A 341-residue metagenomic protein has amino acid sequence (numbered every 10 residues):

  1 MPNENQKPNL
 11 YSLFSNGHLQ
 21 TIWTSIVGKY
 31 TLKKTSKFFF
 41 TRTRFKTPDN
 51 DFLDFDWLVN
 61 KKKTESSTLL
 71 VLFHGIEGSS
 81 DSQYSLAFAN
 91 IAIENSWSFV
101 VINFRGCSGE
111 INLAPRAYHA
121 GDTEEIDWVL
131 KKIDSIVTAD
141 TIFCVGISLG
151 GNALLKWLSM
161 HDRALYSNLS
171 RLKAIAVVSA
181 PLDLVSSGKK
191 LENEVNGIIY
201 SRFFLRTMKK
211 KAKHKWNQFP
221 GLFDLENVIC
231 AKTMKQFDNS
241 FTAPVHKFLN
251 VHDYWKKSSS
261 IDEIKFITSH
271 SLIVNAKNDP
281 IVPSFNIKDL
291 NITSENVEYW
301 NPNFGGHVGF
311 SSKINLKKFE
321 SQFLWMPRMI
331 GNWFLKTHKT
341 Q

Functional and structural regions predicted by a protein language model:
G17-K62, K318-E320: N-terminal cap/lid segment of alpha/beta-hydrolase-fold proteins
S66-G75: Short beta-strand element of the alpha/beta-hydrolase
G78-N90, S284-F285: The serine-hydrolase catalytic nucleophile loop
D81, A89-L113: Conserved alpha/beta-hydrolase
R105-F143: Catalytic nucleophile-loop/oxyanion-hole region of alpha/beta-hydrolase and closely related hydrolase-like folds
S135-A139, F143-V245: Alpha/beta-hydrolase-fold enzymes
I267, I273-N275, D279: Short beta-strand/loop motif that positions the catalytic acidic residue of the alpha/beta-hydrolase fold
G305-F323: Catalytic histidine-centered segment of alpha/beta-hydrolase-like enzymes
